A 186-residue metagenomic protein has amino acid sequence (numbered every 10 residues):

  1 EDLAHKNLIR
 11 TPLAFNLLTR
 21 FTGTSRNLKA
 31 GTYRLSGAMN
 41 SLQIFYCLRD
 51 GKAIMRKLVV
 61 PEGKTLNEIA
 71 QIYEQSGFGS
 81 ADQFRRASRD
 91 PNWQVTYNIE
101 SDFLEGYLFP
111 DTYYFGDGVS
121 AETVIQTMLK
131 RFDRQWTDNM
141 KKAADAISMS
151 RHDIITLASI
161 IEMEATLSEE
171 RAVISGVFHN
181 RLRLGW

Functional and structural regions predicted by a protein language model:
E1-W186: Conserved catalytic or metal-liganding residues and their short signature motifs at active sites of enzymes
